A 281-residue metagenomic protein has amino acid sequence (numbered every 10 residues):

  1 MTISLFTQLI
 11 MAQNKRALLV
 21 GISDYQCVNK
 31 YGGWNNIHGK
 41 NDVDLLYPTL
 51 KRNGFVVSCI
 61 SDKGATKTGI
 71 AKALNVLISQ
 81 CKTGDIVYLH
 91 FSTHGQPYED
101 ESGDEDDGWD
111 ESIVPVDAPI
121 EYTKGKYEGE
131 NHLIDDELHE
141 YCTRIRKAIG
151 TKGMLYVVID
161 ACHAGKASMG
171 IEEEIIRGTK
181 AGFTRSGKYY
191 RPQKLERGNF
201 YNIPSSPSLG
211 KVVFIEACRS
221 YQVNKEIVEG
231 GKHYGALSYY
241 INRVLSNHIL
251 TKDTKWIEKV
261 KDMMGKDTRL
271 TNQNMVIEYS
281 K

Functional and structural regions predicted by a protein language model:
M1-S4: Bacterial N-terminal signal peptides
F6-K281: Cysteine endopeptidase catalytic domains of the caspase/legumain-like
